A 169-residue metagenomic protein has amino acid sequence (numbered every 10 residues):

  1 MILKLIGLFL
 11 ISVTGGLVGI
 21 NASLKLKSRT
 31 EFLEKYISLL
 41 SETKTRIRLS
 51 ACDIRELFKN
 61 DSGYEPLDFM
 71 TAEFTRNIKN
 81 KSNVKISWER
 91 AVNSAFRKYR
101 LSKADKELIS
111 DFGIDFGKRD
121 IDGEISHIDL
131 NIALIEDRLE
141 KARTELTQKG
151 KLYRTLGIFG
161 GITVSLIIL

Functional and structural regions predicted by a protein language model:
M1-G7: Feature marks short, highly hydrophobic, charge-poor N-terminal signal-anchor/signal peptide-like helices that anchor
L3, L26-R29, L146-K149: Membrane-interfacial loop-to-transmembrane-helix junctions in polytopic alpha-helical membrane proteins
G7-N77: Juxtamembrane/interface alpha-helical elements of multi-pass membrane proteins
G7-V18, K141-L169: Bilayer-spanning, highly hydrophobic alpha-helical transmembrane segments
S38, E42-T45, R90, L130-D137: Short amphipathic alpha-helical coupling elements at transmembrane boundaries
R46, A51-D122: Glycine- and small-hydrophobic-enriched helix-loop-helix hairpins
D115-I158: Membrane-interface, cytosolic juxtamembrane amphipathic helix immediately N-terminal to a transmembrane helix, enriched
